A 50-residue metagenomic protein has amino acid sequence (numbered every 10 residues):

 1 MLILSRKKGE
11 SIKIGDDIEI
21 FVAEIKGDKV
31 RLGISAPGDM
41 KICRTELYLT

Functional and structural regions predicted by a protein language model:
M1-T50: Compact, glycine-rich, soluble single-domain proteins
